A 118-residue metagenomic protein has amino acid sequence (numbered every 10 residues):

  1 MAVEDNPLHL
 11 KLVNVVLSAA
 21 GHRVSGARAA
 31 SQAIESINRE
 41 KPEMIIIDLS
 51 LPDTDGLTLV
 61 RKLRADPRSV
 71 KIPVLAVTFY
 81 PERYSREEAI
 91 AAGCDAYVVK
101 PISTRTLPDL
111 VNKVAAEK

Functional and structural regions predicted by a protein language model:
L8, A29, D55-R61: Acidic catalytic/metal-coordinating carboxylates
K11, I102-V111: C-terminal output helix
K11-A19: Charged docking surfaces used in two-component/phosphorelay signaling
N14, T58, P81-V98, D109: Alpha4 helix (beta4-alpha4-beta5 surface) of REC/receiver domains from two-component response regulators
G21-A29, S36: Short hydrophobic/Thr-rich beta-strand motif most characteristic of the beta2 strand and flanking loop of CheY-like
E40-I46, L51: Active-site beta3 strand of CheY-like receiver
P52, V70, E82, P101: The feature encodes the CheY-like receiver
